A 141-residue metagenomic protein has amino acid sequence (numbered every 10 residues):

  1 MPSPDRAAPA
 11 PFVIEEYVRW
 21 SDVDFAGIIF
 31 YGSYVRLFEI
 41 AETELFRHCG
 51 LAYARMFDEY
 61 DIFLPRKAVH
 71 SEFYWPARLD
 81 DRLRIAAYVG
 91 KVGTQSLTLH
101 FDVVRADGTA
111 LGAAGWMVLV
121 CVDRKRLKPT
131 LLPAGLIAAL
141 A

Functional and structural regions predicted by a protein language model:
P2-I14, F73, A77-R82, Y88-A141: HotDog/MaoC-like acyl-thioester-processing domains
P2-K67, V122-A141: Hot-dog-fold acyl-thioester-processing enzymes
A68-E72: Short alpha-helix capping/helix-loop boundary micro-motifs
